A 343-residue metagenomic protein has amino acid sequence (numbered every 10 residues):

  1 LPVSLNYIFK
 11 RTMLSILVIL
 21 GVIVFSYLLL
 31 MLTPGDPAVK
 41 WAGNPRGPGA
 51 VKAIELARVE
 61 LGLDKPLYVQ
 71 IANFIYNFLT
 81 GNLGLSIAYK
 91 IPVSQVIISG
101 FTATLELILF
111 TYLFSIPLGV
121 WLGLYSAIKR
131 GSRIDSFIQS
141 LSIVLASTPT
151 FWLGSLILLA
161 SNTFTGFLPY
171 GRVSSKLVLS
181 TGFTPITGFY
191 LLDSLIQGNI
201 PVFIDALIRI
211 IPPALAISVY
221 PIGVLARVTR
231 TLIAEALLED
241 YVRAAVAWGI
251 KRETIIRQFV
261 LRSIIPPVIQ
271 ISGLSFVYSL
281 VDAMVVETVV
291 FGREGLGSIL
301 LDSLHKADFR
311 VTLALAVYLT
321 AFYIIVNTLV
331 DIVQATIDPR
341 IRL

Functional and structural regions predicted by a protein language model:
L1, G62-V120: An internal, D/E-rich "acidic patch" concept
P2-I16, A247: N-terminal Sec/SRP start-transfer signal
S4, T12, A53, A57 (+12 more regions): Hydrophobic alpha-helical segments of integral membrane proteins, encompassing both true transmembrane helices
S4-K10, W121-L158: Cytoplasmic-entry segments and transmembrane alpha-helices of multi-pass inner-membrane transporters
S4-L5, F101-T102, E106-I134, G182-L343: Alpha-helical transmembrane segments of integral membrane proteins, especially multi-pass inner/plasma-membrane
S15, I23, G47-P48, I116 (+5 more regions): Residue-level recognition of pore/gate-forming positions within transmembrane alpha-helices of multi-pass
I19-A72, S161-G198: Hydrophobic alpha-helical transmembrane segments of membrane transport/permease proteins and related membrane-embedded
I19-L28, L145-G166, S272-F276: Hydrophobic alpha-helical membrane-insertion segments
